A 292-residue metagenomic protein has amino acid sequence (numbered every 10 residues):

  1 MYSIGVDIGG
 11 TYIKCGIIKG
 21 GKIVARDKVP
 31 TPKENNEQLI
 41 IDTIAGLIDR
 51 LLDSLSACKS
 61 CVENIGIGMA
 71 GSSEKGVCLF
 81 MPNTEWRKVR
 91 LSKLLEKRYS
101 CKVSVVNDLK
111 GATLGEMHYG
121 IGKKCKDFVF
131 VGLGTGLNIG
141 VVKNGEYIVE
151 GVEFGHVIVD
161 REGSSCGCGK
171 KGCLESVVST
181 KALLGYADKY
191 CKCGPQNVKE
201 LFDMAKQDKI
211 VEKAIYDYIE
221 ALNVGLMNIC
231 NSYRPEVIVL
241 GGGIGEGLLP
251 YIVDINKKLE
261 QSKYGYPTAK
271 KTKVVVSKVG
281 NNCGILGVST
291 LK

Functional and structural regions predicted by a protein language model:
M1-N64, S73-K75, K93-C101, H118-K126 (+2 more regions): ATP-binding/phosphotransfer module of carbohydrate and carboxylate kinases, centering on a glycine-rich
D7, G66-A70, F130-G136, G140: Short beta-strand segments
I18-K19, G115-E116, G140-N144, I148 (+1 more regions): Short beta-strand-to-turn element immediately C-terminal to the catalytic PLP-Schiff-base lysine in fold type I
R26-K28, M81, E150: Residue-level detector of high-confidence beta-strand sites
C78-K88: A charged helix-plus-loop insertion that forms the helical arch/lid used to bind and gate nucleic-acid substrates
V103-N107: General beta-strand structural signal in soluble alpha/beta enzymes
L109-T113: Active-site-adjacent loop/helix segments that line or gate small-molecule/cofactor pockets in enzymes
V149-S165: Immediate flanking context of iron-sulfur cluster ligation sites
